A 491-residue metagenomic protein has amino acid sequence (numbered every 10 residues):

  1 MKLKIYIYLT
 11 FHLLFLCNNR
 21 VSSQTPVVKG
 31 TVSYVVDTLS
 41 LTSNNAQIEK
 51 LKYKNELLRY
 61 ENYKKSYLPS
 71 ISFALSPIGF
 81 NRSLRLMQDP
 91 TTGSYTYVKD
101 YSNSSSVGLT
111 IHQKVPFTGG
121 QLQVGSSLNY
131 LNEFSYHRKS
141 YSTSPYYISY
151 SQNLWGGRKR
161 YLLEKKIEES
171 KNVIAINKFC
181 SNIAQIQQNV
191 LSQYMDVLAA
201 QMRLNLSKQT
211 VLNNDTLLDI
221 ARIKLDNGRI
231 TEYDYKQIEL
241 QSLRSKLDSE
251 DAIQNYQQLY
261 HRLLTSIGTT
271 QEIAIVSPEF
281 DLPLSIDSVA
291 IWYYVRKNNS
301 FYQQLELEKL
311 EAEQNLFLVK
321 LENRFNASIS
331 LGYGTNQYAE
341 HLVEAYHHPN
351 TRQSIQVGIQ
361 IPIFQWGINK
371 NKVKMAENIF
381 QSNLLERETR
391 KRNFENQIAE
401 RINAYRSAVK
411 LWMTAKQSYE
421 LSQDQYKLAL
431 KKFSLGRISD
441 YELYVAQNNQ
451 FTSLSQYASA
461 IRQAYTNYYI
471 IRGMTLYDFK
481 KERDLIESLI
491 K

Functional and structural regions predicted by a protein language model:
M1-V32: Bacterial Sec-dependent N-terminal signal peptides
Q24-T25, V36, S72, G79-N81 (+3 more regions): Acidic, low-complexity, intrinsically disordered peripheral segments
T25, Y161, K165-K171, I176-Y294 (+4 more regions): Periplasmic alpha-helical coiled-coil/stalk elements that build and connect Gram-negative outer-membrane
T25-V27, L75-Y150, S277-L284, S330-I361 (+1 more regions): Small/polar, glycine/serine/threonine/aspartate-rich low-complexity segments that form flexible
V36-S40, T92-S94, D234-Y235, E239 (+2 more regions): Amphipathic alpha-helical coiled-coil scaffold segments and their short linker/junction regions
D37-N45, K54-I71, G108-R138, I148-K166 (+5 more regions): A glycine-/polar-enriched beta->alpha junction
I48-Y63, N182, I186-N205, L218 (+5 more regions): Amphipathic alpha-helical coiled-coil segments
L68, F73, P77, E322-T335 (+7 more regions): Exposed, low-structure sequence patches enriched in small/polar residues
